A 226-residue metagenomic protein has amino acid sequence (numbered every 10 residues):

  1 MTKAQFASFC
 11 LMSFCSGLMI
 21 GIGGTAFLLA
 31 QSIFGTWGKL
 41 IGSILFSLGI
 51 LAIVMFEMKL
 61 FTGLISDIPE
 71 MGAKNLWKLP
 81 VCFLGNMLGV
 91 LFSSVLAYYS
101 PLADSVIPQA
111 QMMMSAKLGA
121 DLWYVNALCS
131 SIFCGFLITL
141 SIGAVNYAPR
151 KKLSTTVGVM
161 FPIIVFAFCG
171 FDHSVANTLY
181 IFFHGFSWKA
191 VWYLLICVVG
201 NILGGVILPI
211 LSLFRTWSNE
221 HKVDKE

Functional and structural regions predicted by a protein language model:
M1-E226: Alpha-helical transmembrane segments and their helix-helix packing motifs
